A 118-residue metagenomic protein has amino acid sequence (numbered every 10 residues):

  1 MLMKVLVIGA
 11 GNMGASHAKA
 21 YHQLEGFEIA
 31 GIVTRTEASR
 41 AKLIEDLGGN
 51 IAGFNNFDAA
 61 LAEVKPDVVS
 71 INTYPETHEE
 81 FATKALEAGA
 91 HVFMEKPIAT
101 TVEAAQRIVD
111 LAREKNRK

Functional and structural regions predicted by a protein language model:
M1-G48: N-terminal Rossmann-like dinucleotide-binding module
K4-L6, E28, K65-D67, H91 (+1 more regions): Structural signature of beta-strand start/N-cap positions in the alpha/beta core of ABC transporter nucleotide-binding
L24, A88, E114-K115: Structured helix-beta-strand junction loops
A38-R40, T77-H78, R117-K118: Short, intrinsically disordered/low-complexity patches at protein termini and at juxtamembrane boundaries
G49-L111: Beta-loop-alpha module in the N-terminal Rossmann-like domain of NAD(P)-dependent dehydrogenases, especially those
D110-K118: Basic phosphate/pyrophosphate-binding loop/patch that engages nucleotide-derived ligands
